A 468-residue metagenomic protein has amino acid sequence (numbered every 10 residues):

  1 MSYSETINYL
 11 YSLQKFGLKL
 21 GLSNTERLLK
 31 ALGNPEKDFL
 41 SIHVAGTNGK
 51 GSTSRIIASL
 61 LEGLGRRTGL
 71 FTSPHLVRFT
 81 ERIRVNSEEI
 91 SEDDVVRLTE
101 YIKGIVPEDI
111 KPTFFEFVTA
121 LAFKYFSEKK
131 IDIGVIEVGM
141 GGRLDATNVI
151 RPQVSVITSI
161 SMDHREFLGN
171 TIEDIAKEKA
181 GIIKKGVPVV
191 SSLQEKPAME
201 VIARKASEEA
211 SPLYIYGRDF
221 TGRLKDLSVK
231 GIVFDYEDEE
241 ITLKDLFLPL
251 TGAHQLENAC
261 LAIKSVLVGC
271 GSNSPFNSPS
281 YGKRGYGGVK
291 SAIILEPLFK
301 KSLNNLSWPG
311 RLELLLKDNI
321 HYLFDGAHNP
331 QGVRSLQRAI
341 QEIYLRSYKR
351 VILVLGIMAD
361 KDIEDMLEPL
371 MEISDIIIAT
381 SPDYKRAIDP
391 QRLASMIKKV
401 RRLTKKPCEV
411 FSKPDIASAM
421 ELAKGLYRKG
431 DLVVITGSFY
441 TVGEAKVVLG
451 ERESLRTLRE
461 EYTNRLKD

Functional and structural regions predicted by a protein language model:
M1-N48, S52-R67, L76-R78, D93 (+4 more regions): N-terminal leader/targeting and accessory segments in enzymes
L22, E26-K37, G63-I150, E166-L168 (+1 more regions): ATP-dependent carboxylate-amine ligase catalytic core
L40, I133-V138, D145-V156, I160-H164 (+3 more regions): Nucleotide phosphate-binding/pyrophosphate-handling subdomain across enzymes that bind or process nucleotide phosphates
P74, S192-L193, S207-L227, L248-T251 (+6 more regions): Beta-strand->loop->alpha-helix junctions that form or flank phosphate-binding loops in nucleotide-handling enzymes
V118-F167, M199-D245: Extended acidic/charged loop-beta regions that coordinate divalent cations and stabilize anionic phosphate/carboxylate
K124-S127, K264-G271, V447: Short glycine/serine- and small hydrophobic-enriched flexible loop segments
E195-L213, H321-F324, P330, L367-L432: C-terminal helical cap/extension that packs against the catalytic core of soluble nucleotide-cofactor enzymes
D383-R386, L455-D468: Short, flexible loop segments at boundaries between secondary-structure elements
